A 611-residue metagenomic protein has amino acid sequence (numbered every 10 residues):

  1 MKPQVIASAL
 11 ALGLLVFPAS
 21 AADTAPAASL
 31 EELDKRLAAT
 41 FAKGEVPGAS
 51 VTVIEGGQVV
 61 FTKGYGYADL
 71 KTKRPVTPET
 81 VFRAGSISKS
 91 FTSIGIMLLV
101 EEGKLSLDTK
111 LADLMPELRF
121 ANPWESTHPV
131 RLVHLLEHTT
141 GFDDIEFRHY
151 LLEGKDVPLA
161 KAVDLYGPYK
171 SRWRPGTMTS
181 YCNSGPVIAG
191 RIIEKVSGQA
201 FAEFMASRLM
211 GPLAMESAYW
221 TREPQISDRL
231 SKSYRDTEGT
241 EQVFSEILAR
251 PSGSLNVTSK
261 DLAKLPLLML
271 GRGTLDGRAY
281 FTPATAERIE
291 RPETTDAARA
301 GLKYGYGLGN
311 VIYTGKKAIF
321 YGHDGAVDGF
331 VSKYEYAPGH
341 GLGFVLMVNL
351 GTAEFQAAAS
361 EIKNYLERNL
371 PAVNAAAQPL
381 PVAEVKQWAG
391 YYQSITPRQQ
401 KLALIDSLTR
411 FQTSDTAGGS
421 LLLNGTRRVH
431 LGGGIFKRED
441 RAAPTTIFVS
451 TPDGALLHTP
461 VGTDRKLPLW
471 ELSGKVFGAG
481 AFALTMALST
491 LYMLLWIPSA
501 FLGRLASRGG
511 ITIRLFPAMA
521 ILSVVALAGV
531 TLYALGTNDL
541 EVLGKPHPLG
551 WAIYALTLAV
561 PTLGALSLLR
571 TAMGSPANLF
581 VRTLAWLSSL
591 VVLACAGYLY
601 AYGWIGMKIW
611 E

Functional and structural regions predicted by a protein language model:
M1-A7: Bacterial N-terminal signal peptides that target proteins for export
A7-P18: Bacterial N-terminal signal peptides
A25-A84, K104-S106, D113-E125, G167-Y169 (+2 more regions): Short, conserved catalytic-motif segment at the N-terminal edge
D34, A38-A42, M97, A112 (+4 more regions): Solvent-exposed, non-membrane alpha-helical residues enriched in polar/charged side chains
D34-A38, V51, G57, V81-D108 (+3 more regions): Active-site SXXK
V60, K333-L350, A455-T459: Short, well-ordered beta-strand elements
Y65-L70, P123-P338: Short, surface-exposed loop or secondary-structure junction motifs that flank catalytic or metal-binding residues
A357-E611: Peripheral terminal and inter-domain segments
